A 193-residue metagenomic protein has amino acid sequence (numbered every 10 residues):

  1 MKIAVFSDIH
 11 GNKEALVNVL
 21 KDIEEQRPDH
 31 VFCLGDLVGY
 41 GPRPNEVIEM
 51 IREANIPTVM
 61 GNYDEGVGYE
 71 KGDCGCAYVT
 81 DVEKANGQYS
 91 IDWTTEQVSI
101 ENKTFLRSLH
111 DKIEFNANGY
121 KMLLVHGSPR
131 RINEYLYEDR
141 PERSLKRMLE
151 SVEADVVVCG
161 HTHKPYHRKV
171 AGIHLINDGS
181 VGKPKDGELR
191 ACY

Functional and structural regions predicted by a protein language model:
M1-I3, F115-L123, V170-H174: Beta-strand-turn-beta hairpins that frame and shape the catalytic cleft of phosphate-ester-processing enzymes
K2-E96, R107: Core catalytic region of metal-dependent phosphoesterases/phosphodiesterases, especially metallo-beta-lactamase-like
S7-I9, L124-P129, V157-P165: Histidine-centered catalytic micro-motifs
I23-P28, A117-N118, S151-E153: Glycine-rich phosphate-binding loop signature in dinucleotide/nucleotide-binding domains
V79, K84-A85, N118-V152: Active-site-proximal segments of metal-dependent phosphoesterases and phosphodiesterases across multiple
T94, N102-F105, L136, V156: Active-site glycine- and acidic-residue-rich loops that bind and position anionic ligands or nucleotide-like cofactors
I113, A117, D155-V158: Short, structured loop/turn "capping" segments at alpha-beta junctions
D139-Y193: Conserved beta-sheet core of the metallophosphoesterase superfamily
